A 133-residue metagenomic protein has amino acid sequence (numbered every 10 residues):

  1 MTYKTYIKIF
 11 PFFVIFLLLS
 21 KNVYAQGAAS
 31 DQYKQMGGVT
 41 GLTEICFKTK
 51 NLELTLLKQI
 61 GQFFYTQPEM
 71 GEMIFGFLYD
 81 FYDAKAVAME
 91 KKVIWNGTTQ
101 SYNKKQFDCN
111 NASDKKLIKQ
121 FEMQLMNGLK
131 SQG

Functional and structural regions predicted by a protein language model:
M1-F10: Bacterial N-terminal signal peptides that target proteins for export
F13-I15, L19-G27: Sec/Tat signal peptide C-region and signal peptidase I cleavage site
G27-K85: Short N-proximal segments of mature Sec-exported proteins
I60-G133: Compact alpha-helical subdomains of small soluble proteins
